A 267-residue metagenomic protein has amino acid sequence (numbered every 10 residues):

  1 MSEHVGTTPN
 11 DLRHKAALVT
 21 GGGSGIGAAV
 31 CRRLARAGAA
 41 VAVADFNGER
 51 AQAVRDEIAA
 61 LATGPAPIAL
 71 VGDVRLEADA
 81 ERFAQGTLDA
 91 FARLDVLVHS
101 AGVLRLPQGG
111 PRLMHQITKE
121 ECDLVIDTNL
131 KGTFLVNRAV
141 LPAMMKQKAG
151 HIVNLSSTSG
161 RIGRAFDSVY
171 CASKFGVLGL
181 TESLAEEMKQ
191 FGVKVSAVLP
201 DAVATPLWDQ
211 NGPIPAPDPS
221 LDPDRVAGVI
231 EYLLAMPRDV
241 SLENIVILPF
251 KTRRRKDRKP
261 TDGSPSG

Functional and structural regions predicted by a protein language model:
P9-A42: Canonical Rossmann dinucleotide-binding motif of NAD(H)/NADP(H)-dependent dehydrogenases/reductases, specifically
G48-E49, V71-F83, K119: The beta1-alpha1 cofactor-binding region of Rossmann-like NAD(H)/NADP(H)-dependent oxidoreductases
Q108-M114, T118-D123: Substrate-binding pocket helix/loop in short-chain dehydrogenase/reductase
N137, S173: Active-site helix of classical SDR
P142, E186-E187: Alpha-helical segment proximal to the catalytic Tyr-Lys
S157: Residue(s) in the substrate-gating loop at a strand-loop-helix junction that position the organic substrate next
Q190, A197-V198, P213-R255: C-terminal helical subdomain
